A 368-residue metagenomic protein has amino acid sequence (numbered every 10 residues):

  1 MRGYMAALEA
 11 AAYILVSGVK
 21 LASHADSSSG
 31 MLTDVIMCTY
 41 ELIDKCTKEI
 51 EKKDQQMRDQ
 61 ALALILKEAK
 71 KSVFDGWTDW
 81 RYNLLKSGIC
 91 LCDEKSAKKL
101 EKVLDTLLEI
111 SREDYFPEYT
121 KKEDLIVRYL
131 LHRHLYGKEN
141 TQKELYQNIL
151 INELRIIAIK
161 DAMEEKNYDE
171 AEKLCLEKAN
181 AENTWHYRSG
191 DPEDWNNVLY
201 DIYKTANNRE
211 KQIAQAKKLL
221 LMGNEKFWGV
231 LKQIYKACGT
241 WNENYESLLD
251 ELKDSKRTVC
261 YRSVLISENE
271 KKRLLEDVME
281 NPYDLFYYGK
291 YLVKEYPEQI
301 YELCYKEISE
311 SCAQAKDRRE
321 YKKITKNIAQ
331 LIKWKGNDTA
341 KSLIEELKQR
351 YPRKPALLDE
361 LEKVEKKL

Functional and structural regions predicted by a protein language model:
M1-L368: Eukaryote-biased, non-catalytic alpha-solenoid scaffold regions
